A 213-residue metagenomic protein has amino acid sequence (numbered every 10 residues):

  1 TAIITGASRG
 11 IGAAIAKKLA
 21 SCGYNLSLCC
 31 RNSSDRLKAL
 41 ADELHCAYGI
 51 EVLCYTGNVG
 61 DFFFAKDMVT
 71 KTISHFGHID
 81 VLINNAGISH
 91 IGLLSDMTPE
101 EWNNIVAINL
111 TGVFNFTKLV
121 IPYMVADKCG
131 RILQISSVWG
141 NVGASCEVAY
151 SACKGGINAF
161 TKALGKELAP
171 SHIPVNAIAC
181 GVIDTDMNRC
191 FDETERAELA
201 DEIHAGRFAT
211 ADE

Functional and structural regions predicted by a protein language model:
S8-R9: Conserved glycine-rich cofactor-binding loop
C22-A39: Conserved glycine-rich Rossmann-like NAD(P)H-binding loop of the short-chain dehydrogenase/reductase
L93-L94, E101-V106, E195, L199: Substrate-binding pocket helix/loop in short-chain dehydrogenase/reductase
T117, C153, T161: Active-site helix of classical SDR
P122, K166-P170: Alpha-helical segment proximal to the catalytic Tyr-Lys
S137: Residue(s) in the substrate-gating loop at a strand-loop-helix junction that position the organic substrate next
I203-E213: A conserved structural motif in NAD(P)-dependent oxidoreductases
